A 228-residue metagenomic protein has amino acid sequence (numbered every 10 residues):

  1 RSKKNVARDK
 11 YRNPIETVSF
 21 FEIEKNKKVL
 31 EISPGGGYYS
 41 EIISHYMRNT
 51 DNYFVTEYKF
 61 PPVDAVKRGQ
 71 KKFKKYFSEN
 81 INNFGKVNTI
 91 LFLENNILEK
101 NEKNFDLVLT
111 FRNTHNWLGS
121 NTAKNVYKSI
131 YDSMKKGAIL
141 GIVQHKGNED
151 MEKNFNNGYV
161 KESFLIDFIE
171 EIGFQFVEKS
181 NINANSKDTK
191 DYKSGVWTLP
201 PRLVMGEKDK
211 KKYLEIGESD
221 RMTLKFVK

Functional and structural regions predicted by a protein language model:
E24-G35: Conserved class I S-adenosyl-L-methionine
N26, N49-T50, M134-L140: Short glycine-dipeptide loop
K27, L98-V108: A short acidic, Gly/Pro-enriched loop at the edge of an enzyme's catalytic core that lines a small-molecule cofactor
S44-H45, A123-A138: A short glycine-rich, Lys/Arg-flanked "PGG" loop and its adjoining helix->strand segment in the class I
F54-T56, G137-E149: Conserved beta-strand signature within the Rossmann-like core of class I S-adenosyl-L-methionine
V66-I97: S-adenosyl-L-methionine
L93-N95, N116-I130: A short, conserved alpha-helix within the catalytic core of class I
I172, T189-K228: Core SAM-dependent methyltransferase catalytic element
